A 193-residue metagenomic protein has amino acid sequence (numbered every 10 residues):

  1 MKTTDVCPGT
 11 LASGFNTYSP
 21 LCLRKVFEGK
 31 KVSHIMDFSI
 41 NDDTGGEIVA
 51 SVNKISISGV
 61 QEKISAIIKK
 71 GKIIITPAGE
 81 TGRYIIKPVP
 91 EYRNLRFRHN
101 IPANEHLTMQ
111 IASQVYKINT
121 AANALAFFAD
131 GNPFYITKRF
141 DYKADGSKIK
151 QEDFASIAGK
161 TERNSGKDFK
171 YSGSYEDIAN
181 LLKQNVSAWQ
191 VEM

Functional and structural regions predicted by a protein language model:
M1-T44, Q184: Regulatory N- and C-terminal appendages and interdomain linkers associated with kinase/kinase-like NTP transferase
C22, K31-H34, D153, G173-D177: Exposed alpha-helical structural elements
V26-K31, D141, A158, E162 (+1 more regions): Generic secondary-structure transition motif, activating predominantly at the C-termini of alpha-helices
D43-G166: Conserved ATP-binding subdomain of kinase catalytic cores across diverse folds
H99-Y116, G173-M193: Conserved kinase catalytic-core segment
G159-L181: Active-site-proximal helix-loop elements at catalytic-domain edges
